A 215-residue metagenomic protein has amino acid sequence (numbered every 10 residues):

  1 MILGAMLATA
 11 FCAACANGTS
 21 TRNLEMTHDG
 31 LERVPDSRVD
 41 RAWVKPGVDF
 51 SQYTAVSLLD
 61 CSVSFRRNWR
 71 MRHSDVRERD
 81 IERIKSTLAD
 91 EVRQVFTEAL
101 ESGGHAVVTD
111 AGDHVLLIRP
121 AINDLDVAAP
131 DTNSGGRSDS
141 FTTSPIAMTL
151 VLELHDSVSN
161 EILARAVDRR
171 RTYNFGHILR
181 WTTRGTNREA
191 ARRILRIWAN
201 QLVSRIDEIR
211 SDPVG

Functional and structural regions predicted by a protein language model:
M1-G4: Bacterial N-terminal signal peptides that target proteins for export
F11-A14: C-terminal motif of bacterial Sec signal peptides marking the signal peptidase cleavage site
A16-K45, A147, V158-R165, R170-G215: C-terminal/domain-edge helix-coil "capping" segments
G18, E98, S102-E161, Y173-W181: Surface-exposed short loop/turn segments
G47-D49: Short, charge/polar-rich alpha-helical segments
S51-L117: N-terminal segment of the mature soluble domain
R79-Q94, T142-T143, G185-R196: Soluble non-cytosolic domains of exported or imported proteins
R93-H105, V127, A199, V203-S211: Sec-exported extracytoplasmic/periplasmic mature domains
